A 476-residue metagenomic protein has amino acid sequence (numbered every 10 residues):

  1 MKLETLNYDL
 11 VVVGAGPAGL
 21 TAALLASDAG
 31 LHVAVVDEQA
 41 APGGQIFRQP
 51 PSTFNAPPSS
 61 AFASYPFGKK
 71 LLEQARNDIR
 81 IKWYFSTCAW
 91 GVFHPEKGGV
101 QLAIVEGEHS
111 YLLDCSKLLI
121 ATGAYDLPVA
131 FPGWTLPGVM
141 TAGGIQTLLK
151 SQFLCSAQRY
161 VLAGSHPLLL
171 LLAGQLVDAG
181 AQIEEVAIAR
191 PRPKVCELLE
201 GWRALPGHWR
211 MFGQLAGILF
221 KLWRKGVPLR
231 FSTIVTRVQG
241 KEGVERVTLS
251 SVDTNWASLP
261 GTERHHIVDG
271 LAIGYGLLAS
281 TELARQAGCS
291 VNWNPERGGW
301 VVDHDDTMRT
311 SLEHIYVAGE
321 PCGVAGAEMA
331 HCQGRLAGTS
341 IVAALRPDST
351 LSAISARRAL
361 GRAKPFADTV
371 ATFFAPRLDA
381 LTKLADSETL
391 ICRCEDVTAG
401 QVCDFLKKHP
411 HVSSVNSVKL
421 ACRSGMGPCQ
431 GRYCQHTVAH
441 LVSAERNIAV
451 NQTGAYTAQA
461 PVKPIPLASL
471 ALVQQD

Functional and structural regions predicted by a protein language model:
K2-C422, M426-P428, R432-L441, E445-D476: Residues forming the flavin
